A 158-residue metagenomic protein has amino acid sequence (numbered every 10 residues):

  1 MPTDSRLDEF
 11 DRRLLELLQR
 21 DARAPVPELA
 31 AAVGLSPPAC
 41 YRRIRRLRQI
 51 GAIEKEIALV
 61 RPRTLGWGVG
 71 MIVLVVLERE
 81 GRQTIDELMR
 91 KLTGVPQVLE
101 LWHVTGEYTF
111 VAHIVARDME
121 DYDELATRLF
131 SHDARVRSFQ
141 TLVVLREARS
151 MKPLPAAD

Functional and structural regions predicted by a protein language model:
M1-D158: A compositional/biophysical signature of low hydrophobicity enriched in polar/charged and small residues
